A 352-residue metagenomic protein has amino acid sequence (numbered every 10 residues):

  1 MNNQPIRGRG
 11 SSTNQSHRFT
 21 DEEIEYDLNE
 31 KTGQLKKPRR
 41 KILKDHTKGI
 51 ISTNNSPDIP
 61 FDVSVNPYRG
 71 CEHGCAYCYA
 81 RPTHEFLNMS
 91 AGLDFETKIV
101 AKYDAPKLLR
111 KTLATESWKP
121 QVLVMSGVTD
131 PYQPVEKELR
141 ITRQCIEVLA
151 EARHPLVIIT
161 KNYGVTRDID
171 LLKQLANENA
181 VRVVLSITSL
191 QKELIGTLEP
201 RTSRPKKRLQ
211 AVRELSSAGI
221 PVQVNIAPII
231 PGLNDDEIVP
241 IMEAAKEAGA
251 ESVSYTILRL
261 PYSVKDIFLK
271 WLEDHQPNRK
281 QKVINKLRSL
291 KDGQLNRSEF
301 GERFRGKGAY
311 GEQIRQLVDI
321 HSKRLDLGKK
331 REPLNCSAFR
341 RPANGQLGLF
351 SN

Functional and structural regions predicted by a protein language model:
M1-H46, S52, D236-N352: Auxiliary Fe-S-binding modules of radical SAM enzymes
G33-R69, H73-V184, T188-G196, P205-S217: Conserved Radical SAM active-site core
V148-H154, A211-V222, G293, L317-G328: A structural motif corresponding to the C-terminal end of an alpha-helix and its immediate exit/capping segment
V157, Q223, V253-Y255: Short hydrophobic alpha-helical runs that function as membrane-insertion/retention elements
Y163-T166, I230-V239: Active-site glycine- and acidic-residue-rich loops that bind and position anionic ligands or nucleotide-like cofactors
K173-L175, R201, M242-E243: Short, solvent-exposed amphipathic alpha-helical segments in soluble enzyme and RNA/protein-processing domains
N177-A180, P221, E247-E251: Glycine-enriched alpha-helix->loop->beta-strand junction motifs that scaffold or abut catalytic
L190-K192, E199-R201, E214-N234, I257-L260 (+1 more regions): Conserved strand-turn element in the central/C-terminal portion of the radical SAM core barrel that lines
